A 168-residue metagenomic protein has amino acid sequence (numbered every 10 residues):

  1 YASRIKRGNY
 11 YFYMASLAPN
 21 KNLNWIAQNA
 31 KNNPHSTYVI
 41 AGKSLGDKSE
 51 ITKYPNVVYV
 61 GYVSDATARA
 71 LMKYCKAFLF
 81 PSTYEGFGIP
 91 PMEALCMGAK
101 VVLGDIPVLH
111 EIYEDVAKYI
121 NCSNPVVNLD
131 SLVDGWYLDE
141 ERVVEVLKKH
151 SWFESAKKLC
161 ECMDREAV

Functional and structural regions predicted by a protein language model:
I5-K21, A27-A30: Conserved donor-binding/catalytic core segment of Leloir-type glycosyltransferases
K48-R69: Nucleotide-activated donor-binding/catalytic signature segment of Leloir-type glycosyltransferases, i.e., the conserved
A70-C75: Short alpha-helical donor nucleotide-sugar binding micro-motif in glycosyltransferases
T83: Aromatic "clamp/platform" in nucleotide-sugar-dependent glycosyltransferases that forms part of the donor/acceptor
C96, K100-L103: Short hydrophobic beta-strand element within catalytic cores of glycosyltransferases and related nucleotide-activated
A117-V126, S131-Y137: Conserved acidic donor-binding segment of nucleotide-sugar-dependent glycosyltransferases
Y137-A167: A charged, aromatic-enriched C-terminal amphipathic alpha-helix characteristic of glycosyltransferases across folds
